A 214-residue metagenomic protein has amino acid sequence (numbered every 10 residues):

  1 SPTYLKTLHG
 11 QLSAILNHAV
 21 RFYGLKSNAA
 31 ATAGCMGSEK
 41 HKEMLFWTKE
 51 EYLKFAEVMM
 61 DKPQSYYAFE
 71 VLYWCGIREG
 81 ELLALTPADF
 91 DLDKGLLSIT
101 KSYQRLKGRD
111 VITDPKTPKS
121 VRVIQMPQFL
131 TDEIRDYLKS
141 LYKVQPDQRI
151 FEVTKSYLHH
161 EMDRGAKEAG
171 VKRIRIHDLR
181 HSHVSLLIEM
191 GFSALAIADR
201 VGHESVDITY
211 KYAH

Functional and structural regions predicted by a protein language model:
S1-A29, H41, P63, E152-S156 (+1 more regions): N-terminal core-binding DNA-recognition domain of tyrosine site-specific recombinases/integrases
T3, R21, E70, W74 (+4 more regions): C-terminal catalytic core of tyrosine-transesterase DNA break-rejoin enzymes
K6, N17-A29, Y52, E70-Y103 (+1 more regions): Short, charged phosphate-coordinating catalytic segments
L12-V20, I134-L138, L187, G191: Hydrophobic recognition helices of helix-based DNA-binding modules
G24-N28, G37-E57, K94, T100 (+2 more regions): DNA breakage-rejoining catalytic core of tyrosine-based enzymes
F46, Y103, S156, A194 (+1 more regions): Catalytic-site neighborhood detector that most strongly recognizes the C-terminal catalytic loop/helix of tyrosine
K49-L53, S102-R105, P127-K172: Active-site/catalytic core of tyrosine-dependent DNA strand-transfer enzymes
Y67: P-loop NTP-binding/switch modules centered on Walker-like glycine-rich loops
